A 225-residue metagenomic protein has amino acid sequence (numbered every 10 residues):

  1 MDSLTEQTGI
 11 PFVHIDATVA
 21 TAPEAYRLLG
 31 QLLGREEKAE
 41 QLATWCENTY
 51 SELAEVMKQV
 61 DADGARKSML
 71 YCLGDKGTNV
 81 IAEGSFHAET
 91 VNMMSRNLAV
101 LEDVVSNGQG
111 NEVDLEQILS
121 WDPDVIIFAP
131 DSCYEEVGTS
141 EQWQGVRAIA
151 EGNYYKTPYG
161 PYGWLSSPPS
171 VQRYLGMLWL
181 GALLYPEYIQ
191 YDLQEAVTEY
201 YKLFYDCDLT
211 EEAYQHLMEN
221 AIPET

Functional and structural regions predicted by a protein language model:
M1-L32, E36, Q109-A150, L217-P223: Acidic/His-rich segments in extracytoplasmic proteins that coordinate ligands and/or metal ions
D2-T78, P158-A221: Extracytoplasmic substrate-binding proteins
P11-V13, N97, N153-Y155: Conserved beta-strand segments of alpha/beta enzyme cores
L28, T90-M93, Q117, W179: Amphipathic alpha-helical segments that form well-ordered structural scaffolds and often line/cohere around active
Q59-D63, V80, T90, E116-S120 (+1 more regions): Short, conserved, surface-exposed binding loops centered on an aromatic residue
G74-I81, V104-G108, L115-E116, P123 (+2 more regions): Short, surface-exposed loop/turn motifs that are enriched in glycine and acidic residues and include a nearby proline
V80-Q109: Alpha-helical, coiled-coil/dimerization segments enriched in small aliphatic residues
V125, A129-L183: Active-site/pore-lining binding-face segments in mid-to-C-terminal subdomains
